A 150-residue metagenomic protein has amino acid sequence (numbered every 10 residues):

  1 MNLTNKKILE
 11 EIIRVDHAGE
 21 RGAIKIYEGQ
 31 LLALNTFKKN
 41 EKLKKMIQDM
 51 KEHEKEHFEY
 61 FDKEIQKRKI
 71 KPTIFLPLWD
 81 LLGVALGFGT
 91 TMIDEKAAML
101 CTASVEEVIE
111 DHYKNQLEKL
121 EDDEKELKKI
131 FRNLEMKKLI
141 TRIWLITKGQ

Functional and structural regions predicted by a protein language model:
M1-Q150: Non-heme di-metal
